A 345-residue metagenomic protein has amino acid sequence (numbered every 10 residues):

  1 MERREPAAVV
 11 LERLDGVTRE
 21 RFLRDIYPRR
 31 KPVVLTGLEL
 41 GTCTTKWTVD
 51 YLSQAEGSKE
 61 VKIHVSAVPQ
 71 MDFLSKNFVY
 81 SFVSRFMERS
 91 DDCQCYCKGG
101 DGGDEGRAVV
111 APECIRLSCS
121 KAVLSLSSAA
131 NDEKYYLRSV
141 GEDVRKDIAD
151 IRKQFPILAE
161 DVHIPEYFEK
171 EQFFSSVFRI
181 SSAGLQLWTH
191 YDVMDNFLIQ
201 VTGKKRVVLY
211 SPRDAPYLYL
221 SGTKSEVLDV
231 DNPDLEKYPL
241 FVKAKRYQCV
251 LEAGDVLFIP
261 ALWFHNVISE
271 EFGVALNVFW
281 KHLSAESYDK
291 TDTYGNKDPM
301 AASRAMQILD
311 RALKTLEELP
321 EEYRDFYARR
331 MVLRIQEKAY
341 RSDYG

Functional and structural regions predicted by a protein language model:
M1-V256, F264-G345: N-terminal accessory scaffold of Fe(II)-dependent oxygenases
